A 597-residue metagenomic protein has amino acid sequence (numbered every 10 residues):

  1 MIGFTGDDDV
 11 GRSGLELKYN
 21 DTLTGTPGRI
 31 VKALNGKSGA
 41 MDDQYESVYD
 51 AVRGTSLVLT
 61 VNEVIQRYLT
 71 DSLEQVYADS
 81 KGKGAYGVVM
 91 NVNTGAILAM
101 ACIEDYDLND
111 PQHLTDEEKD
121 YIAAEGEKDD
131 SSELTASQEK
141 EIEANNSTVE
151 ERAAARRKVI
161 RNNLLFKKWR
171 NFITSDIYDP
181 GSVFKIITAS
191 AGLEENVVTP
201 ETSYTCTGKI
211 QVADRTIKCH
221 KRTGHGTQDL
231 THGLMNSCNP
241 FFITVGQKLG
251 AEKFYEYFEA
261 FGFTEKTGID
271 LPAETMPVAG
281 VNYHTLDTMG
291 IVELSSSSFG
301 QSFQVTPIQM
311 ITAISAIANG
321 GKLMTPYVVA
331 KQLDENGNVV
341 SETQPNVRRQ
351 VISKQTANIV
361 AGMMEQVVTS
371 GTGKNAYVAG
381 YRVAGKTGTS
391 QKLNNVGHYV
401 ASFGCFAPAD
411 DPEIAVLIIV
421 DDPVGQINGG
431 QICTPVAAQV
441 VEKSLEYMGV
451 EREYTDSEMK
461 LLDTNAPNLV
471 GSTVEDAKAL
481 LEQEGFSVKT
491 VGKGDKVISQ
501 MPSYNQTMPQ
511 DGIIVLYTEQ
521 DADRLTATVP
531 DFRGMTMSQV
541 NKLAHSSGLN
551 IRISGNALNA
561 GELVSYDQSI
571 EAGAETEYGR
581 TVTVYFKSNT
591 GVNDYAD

Functional and structural regions predicted by a protein language model:
M1-G54, I418, P435: Small/polar-residue-rich segments within soluble enzyme cores
I2-G3, S13, L17, D21 (+14 more regions): Solvent-exposed, polar/charged alpha-helical surfaces in well-ordered, non-transmembrane soluble domains, broadly
Y19, G82-T94, T205-K209, A273-T275 (+4 more regions): Acidic/histidine-enriched alpha-helical segments
N35-V48, N93-S182, I187-V420: Beta-lactam-recognizing serine transpeptidase/beta-lactamase-like catalytic domain environment
D42-A85: Conserved, well-ordered alpha-helix/loop/beta-strand core segments that scaffold catalytic motifs
I65, S72-T94, A101-D105, D110 (+1 more regions): Flexible, solvent-exposed loop/hinge segments and secondary-structure transition points
S72-L73, T174, S298, F403 (+2 more regions): Short beta-alpha junctions and helix-cap segments that line functional grooves
G280-N282, T343, G380, G385 (+2 more regions): Ligand-recognition elements built from short beta-strands and adjacent flexible loops
